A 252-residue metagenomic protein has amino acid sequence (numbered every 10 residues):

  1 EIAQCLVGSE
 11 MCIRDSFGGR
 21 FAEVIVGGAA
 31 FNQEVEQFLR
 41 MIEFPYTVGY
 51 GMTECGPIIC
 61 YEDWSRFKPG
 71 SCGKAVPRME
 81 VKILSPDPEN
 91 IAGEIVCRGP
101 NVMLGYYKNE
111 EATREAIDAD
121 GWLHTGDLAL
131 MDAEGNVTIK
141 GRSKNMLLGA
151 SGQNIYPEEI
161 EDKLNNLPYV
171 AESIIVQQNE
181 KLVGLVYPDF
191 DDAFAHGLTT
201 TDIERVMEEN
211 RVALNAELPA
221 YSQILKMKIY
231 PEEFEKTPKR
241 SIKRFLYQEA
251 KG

Functional and structural regions predicted by a protein language model:
E1-G8, C12: Single conserved hydrophobic/aromatic residue that forms the stacking wall/gate of nucleotide- or nucleobase-binding
V24-I25, F31-G93, N101-L104, R114-W122: Conserved ATP-binding loop and adjacent catalytic segment of the adenylate-forming AMP-binding
G28, V81, G135, L164 (+3 more regions): Residue-level signal for inorganic ion chemistry
G73, V81-I83, D127-M131, I175: A structural signal for short hydrophobic beta-strand segments in well-ordered beta-sheet cores
E89-G149: Conserved ATP-binding/catalytic segment of the ANL
V102, N136-N165, D192-D202, L218-I224: Adenylate-forming
G126-L128, N166-F190, N215: C-terminal boundary motif of the adenylate-forming
L147, E172, E180, R211-G252: Conserved C-terminal "lid"/linker of ANL adenylate-forming enzymes
